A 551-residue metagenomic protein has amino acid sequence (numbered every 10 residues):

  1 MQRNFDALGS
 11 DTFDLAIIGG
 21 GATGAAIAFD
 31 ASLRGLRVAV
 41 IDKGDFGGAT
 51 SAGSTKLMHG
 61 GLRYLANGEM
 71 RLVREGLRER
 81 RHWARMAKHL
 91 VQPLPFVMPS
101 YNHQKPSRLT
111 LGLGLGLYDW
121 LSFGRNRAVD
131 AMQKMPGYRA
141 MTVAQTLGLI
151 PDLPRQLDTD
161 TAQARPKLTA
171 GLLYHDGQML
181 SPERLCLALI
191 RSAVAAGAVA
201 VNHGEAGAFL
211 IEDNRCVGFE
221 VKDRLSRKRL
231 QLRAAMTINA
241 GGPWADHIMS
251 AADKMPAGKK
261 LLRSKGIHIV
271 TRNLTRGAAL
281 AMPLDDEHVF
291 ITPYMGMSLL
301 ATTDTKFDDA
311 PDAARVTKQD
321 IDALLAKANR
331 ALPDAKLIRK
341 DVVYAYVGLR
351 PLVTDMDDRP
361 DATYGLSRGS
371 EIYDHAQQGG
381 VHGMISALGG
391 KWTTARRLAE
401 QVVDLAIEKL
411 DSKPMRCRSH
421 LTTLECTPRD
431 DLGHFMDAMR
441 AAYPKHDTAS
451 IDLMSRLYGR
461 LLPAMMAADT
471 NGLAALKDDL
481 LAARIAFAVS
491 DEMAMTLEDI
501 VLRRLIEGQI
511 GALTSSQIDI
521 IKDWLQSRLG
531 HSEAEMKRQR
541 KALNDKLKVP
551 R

Functional and structural regions predicted by a protein language model:
M1-L15, D30-R34: Extreme N-terminal leader/targeting segments of oxidoreductases
D11-F13, L225-M236: Core beta-strand elements of the Rossmann-like FAD/NAD(P) dinucleotide-binding domain in flavoenzyme oxidoreductases
S32-A52: Glycine-rich FAD pyrophosphate-binding loop
K56-L149, V289: Dinucleotide-binding Rossmann-like beta1-alpha1 core, especially the glycine-rich loop that anchors the ADP
V129-D130, L147-A196, G218, L232 (+2 more regions): Helix-loop-beta segment of a Rossmann-like dinucleotide-binding subdomain
P182-R184, S192, D253-L299, K306-L453 (+4 more regions): C-terminal catalytic lobe of FAD-dependent flavoproteins
N202-V217: A conserved short coil-to-beta-strand element within the FAD-binding core of flavoproteins
N239-K254: Flavin (primarily FAD) binding-site architecture
